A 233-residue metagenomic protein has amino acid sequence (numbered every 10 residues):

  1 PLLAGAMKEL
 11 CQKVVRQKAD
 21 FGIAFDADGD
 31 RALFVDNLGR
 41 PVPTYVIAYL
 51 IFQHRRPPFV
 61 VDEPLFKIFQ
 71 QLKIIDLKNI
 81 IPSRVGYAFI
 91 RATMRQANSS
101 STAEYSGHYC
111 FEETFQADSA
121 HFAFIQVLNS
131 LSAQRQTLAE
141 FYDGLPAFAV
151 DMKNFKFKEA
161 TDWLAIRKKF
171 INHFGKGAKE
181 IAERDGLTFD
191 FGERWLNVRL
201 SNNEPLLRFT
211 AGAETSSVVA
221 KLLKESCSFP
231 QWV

Functional and structural regions predicted by a protein language model:
P1-V35: N-terminal small/polar loop signature for handling phosphorylated ligands or for N-terminal nucleophile
F21-G39, M94-A103, D185-L187: Self-splicing inteins and homing endonuclease
F25-A27, R40-V46, F115-S119: Short glycine/threonine-rich catalytic loop with a Thr-x-Gly-x-Asp
A27, L38, I47, P64-L65 (+1 more regions): Short, ordered loop/turn segments at secondary-structure junctions
D30-A48, F69-L72: Short Gly/Thr/Asp-enriched flexible loops that form oxyanion-binding sites at enzyme active sites
A48-R55: A conserved helix-loop-strand patch within extracytoplasmic ligand-binding domains of the periplasmic binding
R55-V233: Phosphate-binding and adjacent anionic-ligand microenvironments
